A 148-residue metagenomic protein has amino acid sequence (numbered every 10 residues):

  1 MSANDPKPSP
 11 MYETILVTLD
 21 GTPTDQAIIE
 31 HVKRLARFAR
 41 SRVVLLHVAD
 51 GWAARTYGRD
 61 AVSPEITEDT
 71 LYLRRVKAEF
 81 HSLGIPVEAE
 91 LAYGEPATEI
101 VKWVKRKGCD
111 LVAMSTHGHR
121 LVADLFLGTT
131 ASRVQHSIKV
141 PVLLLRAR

Functional and structural regions predicted by a protein language model:
M1-M11, A78-V112: Structural beta-alpha unit
N4-R59, S63, H81, I85-E88 (+2 more regions): Small/aliphatic-rich secondary-structure junction motif
K33, R74, S132: Active-site phosphate/pyrophosphate- and oxyanion-stabilizing loops and adjacent acidic/basic residues in soluble
W52-A53, A97-E99, L121: Generic structural signal for helix capping and beta-alpha/helix-loop junctions
A61-P64, R106-G108, T130-A131: Short, hinge-like loop/turn segments at secondary-structure boundaries
V62-R74: Short, surface-exposed alpha-helical segments at coil->helix boundaries
S115, V142-R146: Short beta-strand elements of ligand-binding domains
S115-S137: Glycine-rich, Arg-bearing micro-motifs that act as flexible, cationic patches
